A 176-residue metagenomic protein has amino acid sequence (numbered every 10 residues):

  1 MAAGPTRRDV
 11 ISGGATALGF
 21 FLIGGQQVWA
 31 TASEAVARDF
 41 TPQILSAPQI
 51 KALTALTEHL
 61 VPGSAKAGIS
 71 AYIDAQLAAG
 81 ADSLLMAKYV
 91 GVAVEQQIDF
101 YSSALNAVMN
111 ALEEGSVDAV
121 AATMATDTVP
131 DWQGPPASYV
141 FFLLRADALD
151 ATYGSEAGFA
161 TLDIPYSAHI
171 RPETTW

Functional and structural regions predicted by a protein language model:
A2-A3, V140: Coiled-coil-like amphipathic alpha-helices with heptad-repeat character
A3-D9, F21-H59: C-terminal segment of N-terminal export signals and the immediately downstream linker at the start of the mature
I11-S12, L149: General helical structural elements
G14-L18: Sec-dependent signal peptide hydrophobic core
G19, P62, N110, D163-P165: Glycine-centered secondary-structure boundary/capping sites
A35, G68-Q76, G158-H169: Short alpha-helical "patches" and their helix-cap loops
D39-P42, I50-R145: Flexible, low-complexity segments enriched for small/polar residues
D131-W176: Long, amphipathic alpha-helical surface segments
